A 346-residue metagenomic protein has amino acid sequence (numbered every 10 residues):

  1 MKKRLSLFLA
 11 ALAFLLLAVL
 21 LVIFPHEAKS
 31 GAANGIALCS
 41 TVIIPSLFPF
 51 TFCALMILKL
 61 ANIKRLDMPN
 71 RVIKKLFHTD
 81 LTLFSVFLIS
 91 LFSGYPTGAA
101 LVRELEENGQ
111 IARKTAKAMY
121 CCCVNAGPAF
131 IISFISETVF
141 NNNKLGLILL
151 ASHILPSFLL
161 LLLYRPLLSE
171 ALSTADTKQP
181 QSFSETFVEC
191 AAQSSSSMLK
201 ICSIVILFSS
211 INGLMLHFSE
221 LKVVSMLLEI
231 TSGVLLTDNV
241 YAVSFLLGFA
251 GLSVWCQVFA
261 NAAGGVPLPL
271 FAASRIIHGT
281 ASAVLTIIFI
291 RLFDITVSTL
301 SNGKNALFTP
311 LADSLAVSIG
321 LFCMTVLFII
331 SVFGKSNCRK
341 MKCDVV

Functional and structural regions predicted by a protein language model:
L12-E27, A32-I44, F48, L150-S219 (+1 more regions): Selected transmembrane alpha-helices and immediately adjacent juxtamembrane segments of polytopic inner-membrane
A54, L58, S93, S152 (+6 more regions): Alpha-helical transmembrane segments of multipass membrane proteins
N70-C123: Hydrophobic transmembrane alpha-helices that form the pore/transport pathway of multi-pass ion and small-solute
R71-S93, E170-T186, M226-T231: Juxtamembrane inter-helical linkers in multi-pass membrane proteins
L88-A100, V124-S133, I154-L162, G279-T280 (+1 more regions): Mid-bilayer segments of alpha-helical transmembrane spans in multi-pass integral membrane proteins that mediate
A99-E107, M119-C121, A129-T138, S232-D238 (+1 more regions): Generic transmembrane alpha-helix signature in multi-pass membrane proteins, especially transporters/channels
I111-A112, A118, P128-I131, F158 (+1 more regions): C-terminal transmembrane helix pair
A191-V254: Transmembrane helical segments that form the transport core of multi-pass membrane transport proteins
